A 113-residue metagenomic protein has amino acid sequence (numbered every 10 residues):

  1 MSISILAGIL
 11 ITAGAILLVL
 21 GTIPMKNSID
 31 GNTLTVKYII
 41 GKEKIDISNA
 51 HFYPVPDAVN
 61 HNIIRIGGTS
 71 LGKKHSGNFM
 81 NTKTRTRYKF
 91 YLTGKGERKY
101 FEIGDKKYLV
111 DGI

Functional and structural regions predicted by a protein language model:
M1-K26: Alpha-helical transmembrane spans
I3, A7, G14, G31 (+3 more regions): Generic N-terminal initiation segments characterized by hydrophobic and/or small/turn-forming residues
P24-V36: Alpha-helical transmembrane signal-anchor/signal-peptide segments
N27, K99, Y108: A broad, low-specificity signal marking well-ordered, structured residues that form hydrophobic/aromatic
S28-D30, P56-D57, I113: General structural signal for secondary-structure boundaries
K37-D105: Non-transmembrane, membrane-adjacent beta-strand/coil modules in membrane-associated proteins and peripheral
K106-I113: Cytosol-/stroma-facing membrane-proximal "stalk/adaptor" domains immediately downstream of transmembrane anchors
